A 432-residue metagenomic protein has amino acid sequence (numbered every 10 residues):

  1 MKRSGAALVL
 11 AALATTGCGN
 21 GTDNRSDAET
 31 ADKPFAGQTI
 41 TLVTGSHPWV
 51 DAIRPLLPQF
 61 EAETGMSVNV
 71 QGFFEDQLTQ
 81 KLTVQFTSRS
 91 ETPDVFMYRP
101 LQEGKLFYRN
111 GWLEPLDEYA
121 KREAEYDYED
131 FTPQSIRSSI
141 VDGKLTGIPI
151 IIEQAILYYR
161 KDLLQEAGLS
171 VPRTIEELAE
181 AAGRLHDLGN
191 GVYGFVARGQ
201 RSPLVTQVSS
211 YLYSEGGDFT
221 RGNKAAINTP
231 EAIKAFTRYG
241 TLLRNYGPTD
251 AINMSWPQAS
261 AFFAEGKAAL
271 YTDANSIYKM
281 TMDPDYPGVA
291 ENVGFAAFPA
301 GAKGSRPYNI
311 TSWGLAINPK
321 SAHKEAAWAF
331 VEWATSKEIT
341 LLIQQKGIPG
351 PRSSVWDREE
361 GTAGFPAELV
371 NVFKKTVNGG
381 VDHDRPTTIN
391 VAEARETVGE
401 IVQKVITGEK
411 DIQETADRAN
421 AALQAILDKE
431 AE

Functional and structural regions predicted by a protein language model:
M1-I40, A62, E414-D417, A421-E432: Short, low-complexity disordered leader/linker segments with a strong preference for bacterial N-terminal type II
D27-P34, R99-A155, Q207-S209, S214 (+3 more regions): Hinge/lid segment of periplasmic solute-binding proteins
K33-G37, D117-F131, G194-F195, E215-F236 (+5 more regions): Short, solvent-exposed loop/beta-turn-alpha elements that line the ligand-binding surface or hinge of extracytoplasmic
A36-H47, M66-Q71, D94-V95, Y193-F195 (+1 more regions): Short, well-ordered beta-strand elements
P58-F131, E166-R173, F262, G266-L270 (+2 more regions): Extracytoplasmic "Venus flytrap"/periplasmic binding protein-like
Q134, V293-A297, Q345-E400, K404 (+1 more regions): Long, aromatic- and glycine/proline-rich binding clefts that accommodate carbohydrate-like moieties
R137, V141-I150, A155, A179-A225 (+1 more regions): Extracytoplasmic/periplasmic solute-binding protein
A181-R184, L188, N223-N253, G294 (+1 more regions): Glycine-centered hinge/linker elements that transmit conformational signals in sensory and ligand-binding systems
